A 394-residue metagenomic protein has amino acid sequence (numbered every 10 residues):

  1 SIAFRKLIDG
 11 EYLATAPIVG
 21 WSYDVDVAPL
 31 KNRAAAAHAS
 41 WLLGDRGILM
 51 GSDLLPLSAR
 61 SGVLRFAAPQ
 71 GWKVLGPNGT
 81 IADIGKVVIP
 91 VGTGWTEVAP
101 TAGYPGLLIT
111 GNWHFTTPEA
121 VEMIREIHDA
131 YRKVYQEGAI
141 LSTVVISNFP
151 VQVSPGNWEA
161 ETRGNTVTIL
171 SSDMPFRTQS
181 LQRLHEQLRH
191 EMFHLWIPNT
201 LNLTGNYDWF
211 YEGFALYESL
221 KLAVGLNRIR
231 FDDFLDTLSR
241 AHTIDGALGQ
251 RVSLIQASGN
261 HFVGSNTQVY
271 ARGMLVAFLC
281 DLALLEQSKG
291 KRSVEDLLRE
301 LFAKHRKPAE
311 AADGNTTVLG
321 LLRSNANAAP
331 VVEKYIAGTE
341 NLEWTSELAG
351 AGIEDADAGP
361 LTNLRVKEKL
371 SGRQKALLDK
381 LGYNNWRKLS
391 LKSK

Functional and structural regions predicted by a protein language model:
S1, R306-K394: Beta/coil-rich, acidic/histidine-enriched accessory regions frequently appended to metallopeptidases
S1, Y12, I48-M50, L55 (+3 more regions): Zn2+-dependent metallopeptidase catalytic core
S1-A39: A surface-exposed beta-strand-loop module
D26-G62: Glycine/proline-rich low-complexity spacer/linker segments in large multi-domain proteins
S58, H114-E126, T178-R183, Q187 (+6 more regions): Soluble non-cytosolic domains of exported or imported proteins
T101-Y207, E218: Juxtacatalytic substrate-recognition/specificity segment
L203-L275, Q287-S288, R299, A303-P308: Acidic/His/Gly-enriched intrinsically disordered linker/tail segments that often contain short helix/coil "MoRF-like"
S253-P330, K334-T345: Pan-zinc metallopeptidase signature
